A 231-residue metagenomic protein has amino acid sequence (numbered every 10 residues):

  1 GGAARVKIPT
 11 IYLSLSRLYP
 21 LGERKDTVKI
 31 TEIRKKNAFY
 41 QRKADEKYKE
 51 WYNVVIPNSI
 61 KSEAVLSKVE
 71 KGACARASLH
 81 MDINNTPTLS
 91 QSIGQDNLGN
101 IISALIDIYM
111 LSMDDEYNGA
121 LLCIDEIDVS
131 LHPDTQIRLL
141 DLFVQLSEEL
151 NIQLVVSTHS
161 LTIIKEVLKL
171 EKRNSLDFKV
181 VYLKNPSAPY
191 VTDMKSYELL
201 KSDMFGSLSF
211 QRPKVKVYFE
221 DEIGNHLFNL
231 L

Functional and structural regions predicted by a protein language model:
G1-E23, A44, N229: P-loop NTPase switch/coupling surface
L15-D96, S103-M113, Y117: Extended helical coiled-coil dimerization/tether regions that scaffold and oligomerize large DNA-maintenance assemblies
N118-A120, N151-V155: Loop/turn-to-beta-strand initiation segments
D125-I127: Walker B catalytic acidic pair
H132-P133: Conserved D-loop-proximal element of ABC-family nucleotide-binding domains
L139-L140: Conserved hydrophobic alpha-helix in the ABC-type ATPase nucleotide-binding domain
S157-H159: H-loop/switch region of ABC-family ATPase nucleotide-binding domains
K165-L231: RecA-like P-loop NTPase motor core
